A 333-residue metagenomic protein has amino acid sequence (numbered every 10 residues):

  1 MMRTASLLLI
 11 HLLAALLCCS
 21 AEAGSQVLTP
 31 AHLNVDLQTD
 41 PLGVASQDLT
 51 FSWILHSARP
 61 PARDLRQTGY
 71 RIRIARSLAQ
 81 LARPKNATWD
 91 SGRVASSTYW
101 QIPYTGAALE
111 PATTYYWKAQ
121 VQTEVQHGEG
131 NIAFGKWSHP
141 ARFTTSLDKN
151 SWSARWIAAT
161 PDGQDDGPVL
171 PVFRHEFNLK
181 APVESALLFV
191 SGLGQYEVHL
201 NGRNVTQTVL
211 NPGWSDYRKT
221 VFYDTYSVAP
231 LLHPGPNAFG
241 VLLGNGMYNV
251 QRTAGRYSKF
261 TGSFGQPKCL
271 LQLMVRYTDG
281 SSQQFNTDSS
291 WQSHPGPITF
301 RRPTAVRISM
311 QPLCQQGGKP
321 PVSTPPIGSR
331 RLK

Functional and structural regions predicted by a protein language model:
M1-A5: Positively charged n-region of N-terminal signal peptides that target proteins for export
L8-C18: Bacterial N-terminal signal peptides
S20-S25: Boundary at the C-terminal end of the N-terminal hydrophobic targeting segment
Q26-P60, T144-K149: Pro/Thr/Ser/Gly-rich low-complexity, intrinsically disordered linker/stalk tracts
W53, A58, R93-I102, T114-K118 (+4 more regions): Accessory beta-strand-rich segments of carbohydrate-active enzymes
L55, P61-T114, E124-H127, I132-K136 (+1 more regions): Recognizes extended acidic, P/S/T-rich segments that occur within or adjacent to Ig-like beta-sandwich modules
D165-V169, L332-K333: Edge strands and adjacent loops of beta-rich recognition modules
P312-K333: Catalytic cores of secreted or luminal carbohydrate-active enzymes
